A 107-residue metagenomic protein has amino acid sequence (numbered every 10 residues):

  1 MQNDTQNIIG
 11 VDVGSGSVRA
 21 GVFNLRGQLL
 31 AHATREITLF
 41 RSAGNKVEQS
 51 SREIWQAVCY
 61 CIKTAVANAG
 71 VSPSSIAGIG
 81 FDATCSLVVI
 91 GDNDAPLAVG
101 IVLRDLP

Functional and structural regions predicted by a protein language model:
M1-V99: N-terminal glycine/serine-rich phosphate-binding loop of ATP-dependent small-molecule kinases, especially carbohydrate
R104-P107: Glycine-rich phosphate-binding loop plus the immediately following alpha-helix
